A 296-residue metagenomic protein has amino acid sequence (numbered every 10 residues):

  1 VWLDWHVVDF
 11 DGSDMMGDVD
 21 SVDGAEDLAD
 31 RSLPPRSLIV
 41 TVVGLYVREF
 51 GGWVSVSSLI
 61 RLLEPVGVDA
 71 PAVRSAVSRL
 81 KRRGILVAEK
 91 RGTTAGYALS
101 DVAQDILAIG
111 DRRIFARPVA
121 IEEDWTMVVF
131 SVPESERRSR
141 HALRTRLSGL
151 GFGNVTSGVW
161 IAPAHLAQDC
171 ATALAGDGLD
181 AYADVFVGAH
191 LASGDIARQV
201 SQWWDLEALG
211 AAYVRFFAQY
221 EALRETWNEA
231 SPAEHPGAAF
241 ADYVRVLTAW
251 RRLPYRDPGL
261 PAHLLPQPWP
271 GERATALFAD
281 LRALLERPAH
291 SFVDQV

Functional and structural regions predicted by a protein language model:
D9-L45, D105, F115: Short alpha-helical segments that sit at the start of domains
F50-L62: Short acidic, hydrophobic short linear motifs in intrinsically disordered regions
G84: Glycine-centered, phosphate/nucleic-acid-interacting loop/turn motifs that mediate DNA/RNA or nucleotide
K90-G96: Short, Lys/Arg-rich nucleic-acid/phosphate-binding segment
Q104-W125: Short, amphipathic alpha-helical interaction segments positioned at domain boundaries
W125-V132: Active-site-flanking beta-strand signature of metal-NTP-handling nucleotidyl enzymes and homologous cyclase-like
E134-E229: Mid-protein regulatory/catalytic core that forms ligand/cofactor-binding pockets and protein-protein interaction
R198-V296: C-terminal regulatory/effector modules of DNA-binding transcriptional regulators
